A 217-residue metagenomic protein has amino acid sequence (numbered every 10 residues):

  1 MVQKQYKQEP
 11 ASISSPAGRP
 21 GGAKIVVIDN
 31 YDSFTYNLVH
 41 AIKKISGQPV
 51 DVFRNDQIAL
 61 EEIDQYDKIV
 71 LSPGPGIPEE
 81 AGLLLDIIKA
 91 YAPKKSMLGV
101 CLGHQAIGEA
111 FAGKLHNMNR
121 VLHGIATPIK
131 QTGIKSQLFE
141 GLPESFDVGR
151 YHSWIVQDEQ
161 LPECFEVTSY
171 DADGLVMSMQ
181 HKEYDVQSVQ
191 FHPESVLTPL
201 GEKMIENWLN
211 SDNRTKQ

Functional and structural regions predicted by a protein language model:
E9, P16-R19: Glycine-biased, low-complexity coil/linker segments
A23-K24, Y66-S136, E140-G141, D147 (+1 more regions): Cysteine-nucleophile active-site neighborhood
I25-I45: Short, charged N-terminal beta->alpha structural module
Q48-Q57: A short beta-strand-loop structural module common to alpha/beta enzyme folds
I58-Y66: Short amphipathic alpha-helix with an adjacent loop that forms part of the alpha/beta core around
C101, H152, H192: Histidine-centered divalent metal-coordination motifs
K135-E183: Catalytic beta-strand/loop cores that center a nucleophilic Ser/Cys/Thr and support acyl-enzyme chemistry
V196-Q217: Acyltransferase
